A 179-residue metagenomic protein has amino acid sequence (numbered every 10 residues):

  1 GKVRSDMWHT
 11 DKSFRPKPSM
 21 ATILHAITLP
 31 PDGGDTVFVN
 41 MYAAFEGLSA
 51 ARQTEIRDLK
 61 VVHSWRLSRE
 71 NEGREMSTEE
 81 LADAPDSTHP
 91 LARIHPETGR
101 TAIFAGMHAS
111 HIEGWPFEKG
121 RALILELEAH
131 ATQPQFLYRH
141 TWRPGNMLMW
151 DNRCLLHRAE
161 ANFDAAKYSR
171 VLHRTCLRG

Functional and structural regions predicted by a protein language model:
G1-M147, N152-G179: Non-heme Fe(II) oxygenase catalytic core, chiefly the N-lobe of the double-stranded beta-helix
